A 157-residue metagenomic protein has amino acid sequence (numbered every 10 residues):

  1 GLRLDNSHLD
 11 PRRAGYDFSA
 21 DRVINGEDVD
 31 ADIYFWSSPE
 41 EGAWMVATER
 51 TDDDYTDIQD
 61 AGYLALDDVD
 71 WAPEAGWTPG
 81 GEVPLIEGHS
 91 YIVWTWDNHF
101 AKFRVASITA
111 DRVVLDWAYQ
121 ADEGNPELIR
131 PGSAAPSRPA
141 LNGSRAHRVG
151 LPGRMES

Functional and structural regions predicted by a protein language model:
G1-S157: Surface-exposed, beta-sheet-biased, low-hydrophobicity segments with strongly acidic/polar composition
